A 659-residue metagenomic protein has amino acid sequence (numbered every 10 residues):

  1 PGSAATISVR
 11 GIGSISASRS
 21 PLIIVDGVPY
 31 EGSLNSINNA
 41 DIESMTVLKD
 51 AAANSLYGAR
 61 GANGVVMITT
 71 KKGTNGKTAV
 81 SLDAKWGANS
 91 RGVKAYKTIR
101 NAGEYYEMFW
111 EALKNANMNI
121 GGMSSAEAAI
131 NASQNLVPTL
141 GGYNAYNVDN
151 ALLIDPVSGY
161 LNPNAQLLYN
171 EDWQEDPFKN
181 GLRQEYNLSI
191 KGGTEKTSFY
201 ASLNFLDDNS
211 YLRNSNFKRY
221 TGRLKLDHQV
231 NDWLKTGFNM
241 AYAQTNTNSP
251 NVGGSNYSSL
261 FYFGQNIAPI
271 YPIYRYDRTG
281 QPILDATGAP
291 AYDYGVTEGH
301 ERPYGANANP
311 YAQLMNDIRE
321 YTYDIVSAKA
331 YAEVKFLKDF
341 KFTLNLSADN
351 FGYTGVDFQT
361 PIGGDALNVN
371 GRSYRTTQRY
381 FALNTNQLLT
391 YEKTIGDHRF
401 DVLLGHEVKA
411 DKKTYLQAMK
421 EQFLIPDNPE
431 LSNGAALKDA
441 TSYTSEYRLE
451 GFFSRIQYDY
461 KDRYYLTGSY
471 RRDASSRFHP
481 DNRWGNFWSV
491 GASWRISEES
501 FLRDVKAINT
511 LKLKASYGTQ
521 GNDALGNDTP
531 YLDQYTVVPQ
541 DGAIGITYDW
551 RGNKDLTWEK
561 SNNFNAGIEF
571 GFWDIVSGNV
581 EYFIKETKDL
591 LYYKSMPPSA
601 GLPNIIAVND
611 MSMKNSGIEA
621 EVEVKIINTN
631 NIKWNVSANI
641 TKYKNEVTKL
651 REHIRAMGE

Functional and structural regions predicted by a protein language model:
P1-A5, I15-A17, P21, T74-R213 (+3 more regions): Residues embedded in well-ordered regular secondary structure
P1-D26, S44, N54-T74: Extracytoplasmic beta-strand/coil segments of soluble accessory domains associated with Gram-negative outer-membrane
P1-S3, N35-A40, Y57-A62, K179 (+3 more regions): Short, glycine-/polar-rich solvent-exposed loops and beta-turns at beta-strand/coil boundaries
I12, R19-S20, R219, K225-L234 (+4 more regions): Extracellular/periplasmic, surface-exposed regions of secreted and cell-surface proteins
S14-S16, Y30-G32, A51-L56, G73-G76 (+6 more regions): Short beta-strands and strand-coil junctions in structured, solvent-facing domains, enriched
L34-N35, L650: Short, T/G/N/S-enriched strand-turn elements that build extracellular solenoid repeat scaffolds
N39-K49: Phosphoinositide-dependent membrane-docking surfaces
T247-I273, L650-I654: Low-complexity intrinsically disordered tracts that form flexible linkers/tails across taxa
